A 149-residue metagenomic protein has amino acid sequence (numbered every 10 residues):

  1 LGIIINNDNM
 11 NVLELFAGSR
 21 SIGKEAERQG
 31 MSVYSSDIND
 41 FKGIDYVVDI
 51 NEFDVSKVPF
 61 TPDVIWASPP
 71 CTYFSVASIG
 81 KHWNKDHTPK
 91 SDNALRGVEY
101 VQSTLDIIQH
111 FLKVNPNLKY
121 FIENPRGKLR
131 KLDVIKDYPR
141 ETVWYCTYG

Functional and structural regions predicted by a protein language model:
G2-S36: S-adenosyl-L-methionine
N9, G30-S32, K42, N117 (+1 more regions): A generic structural signal for alpha->beta connector loops
L15-F16, D37, V47, F53 (+2 more regions): Class I S-adenosyl-L-methionine
S32-V48: A short beta-strand-loop structural module common to alpha/beta enzyme folds
W66: N-terminal Rossmann-like NAD(P) cofactor-binding module of classical short-chain dehydrogenase/reductase
